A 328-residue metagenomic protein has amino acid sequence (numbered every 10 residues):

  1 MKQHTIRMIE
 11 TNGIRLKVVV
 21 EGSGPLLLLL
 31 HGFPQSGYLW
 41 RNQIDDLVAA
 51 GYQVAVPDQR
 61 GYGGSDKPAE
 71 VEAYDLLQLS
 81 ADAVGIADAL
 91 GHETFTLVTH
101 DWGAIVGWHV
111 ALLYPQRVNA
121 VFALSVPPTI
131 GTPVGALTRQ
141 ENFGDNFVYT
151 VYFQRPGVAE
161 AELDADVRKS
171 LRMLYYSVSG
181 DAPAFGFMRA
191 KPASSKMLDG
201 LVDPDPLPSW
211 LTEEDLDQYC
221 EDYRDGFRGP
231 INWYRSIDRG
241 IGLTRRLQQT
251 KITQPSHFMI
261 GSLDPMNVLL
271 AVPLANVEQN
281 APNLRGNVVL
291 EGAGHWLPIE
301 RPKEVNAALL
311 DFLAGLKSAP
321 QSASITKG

Functional and structural regions predicted by a protein language model:
K2-H4, L26, Y62-V98, W102-R285: Flexible "cap/lid" subdomain of the alpha/beta-hydrolase fold that forms the substrate-access gate
T5-T11: Short acidic-hydrophobic surface loop/beta-edge motif
T11-V20: A short loop-to-beta-strand scaffold at the N-terminal edge of the catalytic core in hydrolase folds
V19-D66: Conserved HGGG/HGGXW glycine-rich cap/lid loop of the alpha/beta-hydrolase fold
F33, G37-W40, W102, W108 (+3 more regions): Signature tryptophan residues that serve as conserved aromatic anchors
Q59, V126, G292: Active-site loop/turn elements of alpha/beta-hydrolase fold enzymes, especially the short glycine-/histidine-rich
N283-G328: Catalytic active-site module of serine/aspartate enzymes centered on a nucleophile-bearing elbow/loop
